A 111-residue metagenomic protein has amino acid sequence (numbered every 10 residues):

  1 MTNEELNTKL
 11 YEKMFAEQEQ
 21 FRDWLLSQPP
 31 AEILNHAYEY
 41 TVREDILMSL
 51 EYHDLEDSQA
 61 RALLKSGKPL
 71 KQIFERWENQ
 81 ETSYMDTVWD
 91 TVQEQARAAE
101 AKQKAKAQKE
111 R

Functional and structural regions predicted by a protein language model:
M1-Q20: Extreme N-terminal leader/activation tails
R22-L26, P30: Intrinsically disordered, low-complexity segments enriched in glycine and mixed charged residues
P30-A98: Acidic, low-complexity, intrinsically disordered interaction modules
E100-K102: Non-catalytic beta-sheet/beta-sandwich ligand-binding modules that flank or precede catalytic cores
A105-R111: Non-Sec secretion/translocation targeting segments of pathogen effectors
